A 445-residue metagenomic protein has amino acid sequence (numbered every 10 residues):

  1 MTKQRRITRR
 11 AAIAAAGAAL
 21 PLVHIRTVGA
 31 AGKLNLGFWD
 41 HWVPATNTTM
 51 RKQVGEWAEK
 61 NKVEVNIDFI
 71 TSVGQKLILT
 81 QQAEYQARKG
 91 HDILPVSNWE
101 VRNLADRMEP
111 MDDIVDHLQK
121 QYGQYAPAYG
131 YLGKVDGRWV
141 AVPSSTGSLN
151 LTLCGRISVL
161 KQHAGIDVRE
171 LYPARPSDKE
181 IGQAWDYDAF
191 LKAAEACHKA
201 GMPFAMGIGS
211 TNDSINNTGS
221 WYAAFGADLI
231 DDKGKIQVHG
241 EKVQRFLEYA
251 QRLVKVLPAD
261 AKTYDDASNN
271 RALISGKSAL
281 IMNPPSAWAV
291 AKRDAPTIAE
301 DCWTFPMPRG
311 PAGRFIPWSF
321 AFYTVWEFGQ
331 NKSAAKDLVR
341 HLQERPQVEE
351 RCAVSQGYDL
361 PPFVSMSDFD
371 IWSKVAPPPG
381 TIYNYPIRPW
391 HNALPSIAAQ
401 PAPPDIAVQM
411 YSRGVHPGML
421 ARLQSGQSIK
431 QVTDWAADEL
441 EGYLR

Functional and structural regions predicted by a protein language model:
T2-A105, D116-G123, S148-L149, K161-Y172 (+7 more regions): Conserved N-terminal structural module of periplasmic/extracytoplasmic solute-binding proteins
A30-N35, E59-N61, K134-G137, V159 (+7 more regions): Extracytoplasmic/periplasmic substrate-recognition and gating elements
F69-T80, A184-A189, A261-I274: Short helix-initiation/N-cap motifs at beta->coil->alpha
S97-T152, D301-F305, G380-I382: Hinge/lid segment of periplasmic solute-binding proteins
D113-Y125, Y131, I166-Q183, F225-F246 (+3 more regions): Short, solvent-exposed loop/beta-turn-alpha elements that line the ligand-binding surface or hinge of extracytoplasmic
V135-L153, K179-I236, S278: Extracytoplasmic/periplasmic solute-binding protein
Y187-C197, D232-T263, M307: Glycine-centered hinge/linker elements that transmit conformational signals in sensory and ligand-binding systems
P378-E439: C-terminal capping/gating helix-and-loop segments adjacent to ligand/active sites or protein-protein/ligand interfaces
